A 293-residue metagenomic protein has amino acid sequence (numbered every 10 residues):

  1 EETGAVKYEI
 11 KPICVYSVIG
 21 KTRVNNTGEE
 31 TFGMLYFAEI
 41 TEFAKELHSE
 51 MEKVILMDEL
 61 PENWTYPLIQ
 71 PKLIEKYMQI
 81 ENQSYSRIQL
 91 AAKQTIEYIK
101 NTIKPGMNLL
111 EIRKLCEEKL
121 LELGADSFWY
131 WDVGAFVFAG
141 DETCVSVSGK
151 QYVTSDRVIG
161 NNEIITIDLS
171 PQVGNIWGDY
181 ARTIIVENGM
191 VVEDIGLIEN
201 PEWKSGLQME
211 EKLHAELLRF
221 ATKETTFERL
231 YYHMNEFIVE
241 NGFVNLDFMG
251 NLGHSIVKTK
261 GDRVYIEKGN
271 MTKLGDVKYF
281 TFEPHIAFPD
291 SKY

Functional and structural regions predicted by a protein language model:
E1-A5, E9, C116, L120: Short, well-structured hydrophobic secondary-structure segments
E2, E50, E283: Acidic-residue sensor for enzyme active/binding pockets
G4-F43: Active-site segment of metal-dependent pyrophosphate-handling enzymes, primarily the Nudix hydrolase catalytic core
K11, E29-T31, E50, Y130 (+2 more regions): A generic structural signal for short, non-catalytic loop/turn and secondary-structure boundary residues
Y16-I19, L60, D141-T143: Short, internal active-site loops enriched in acidic
V24-N25, E46-S49, T65, S146-G149 (+2 more regions): Short histidine-centered beta-strand/loop micro-motifs that create catalytic or ligand/metal-coordination sites
E29, G33-Q79: Nudix hydrolase/Nudix homology domain
M78-Y293: Active-site neighborhoods and metal-handling regions in enzymes and metal-associated proteins
